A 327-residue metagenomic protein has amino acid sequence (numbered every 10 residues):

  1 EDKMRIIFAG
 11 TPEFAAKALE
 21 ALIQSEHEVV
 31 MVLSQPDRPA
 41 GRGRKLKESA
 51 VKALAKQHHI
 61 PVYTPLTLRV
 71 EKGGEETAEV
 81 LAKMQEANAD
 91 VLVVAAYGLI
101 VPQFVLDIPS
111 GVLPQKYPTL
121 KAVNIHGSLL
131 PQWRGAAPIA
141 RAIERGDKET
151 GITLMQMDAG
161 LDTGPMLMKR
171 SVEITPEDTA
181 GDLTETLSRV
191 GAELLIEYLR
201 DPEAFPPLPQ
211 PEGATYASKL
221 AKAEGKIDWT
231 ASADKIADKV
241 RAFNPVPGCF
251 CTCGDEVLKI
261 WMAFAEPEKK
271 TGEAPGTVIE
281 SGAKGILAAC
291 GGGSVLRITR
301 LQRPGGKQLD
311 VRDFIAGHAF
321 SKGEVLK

Functional and structural regions predicted by a protein language model:
E1-P247, F320-K327: One-carbon transfer enzymes
T230-K327: An anion-binding loop in the catalytic cleft
